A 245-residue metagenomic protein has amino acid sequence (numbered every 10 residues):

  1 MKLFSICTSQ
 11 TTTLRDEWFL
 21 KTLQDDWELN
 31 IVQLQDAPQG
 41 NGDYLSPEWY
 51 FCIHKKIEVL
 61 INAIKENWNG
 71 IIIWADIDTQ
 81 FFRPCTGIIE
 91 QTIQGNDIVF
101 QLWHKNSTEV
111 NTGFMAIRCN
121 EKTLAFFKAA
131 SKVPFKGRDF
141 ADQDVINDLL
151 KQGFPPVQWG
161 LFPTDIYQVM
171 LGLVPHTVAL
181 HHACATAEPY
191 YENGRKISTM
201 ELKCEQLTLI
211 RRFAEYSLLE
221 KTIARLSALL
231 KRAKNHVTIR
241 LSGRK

Functional and structural regions predicted by a protein language model:
M1, N69-G70, G95-N96, V157 (+1 more regions): A general structural motif
M1-G70, C119-E121, F154, C204-K245: N-terminal anchoring/stem segment of glycosyltransferases
F4-C7, F100, H181: Short beta-strand/turn micro-motifs composed of small residues that flank or help shape donor/cofactor-binding pockets
S9-T11, A37-Q39, T79-F81, K105-N106 (+3 more regions): Short, solvent-exposed loop/turn segments at secondary-structure junctions
L14-R15, N41-D43, S107-G113, E188-N193: Short, charged, surface-exposed secondary-structure boundary motifs
L45-F51, N111-A116, V174-H181: Short, surface-exposed amphipathic charged segments that create phosphate/polyanion-binding patches used for binding
C52-E109, F114-N120, L124: GT-A fold catalytic core of metal-dependent nucleotide-sugar glycosyltransferases, centered on the diacidic
L124-S217: Catalytic core and acceptor-binding pocket of nucleotide-sugar-dependent glycosyltransferases
